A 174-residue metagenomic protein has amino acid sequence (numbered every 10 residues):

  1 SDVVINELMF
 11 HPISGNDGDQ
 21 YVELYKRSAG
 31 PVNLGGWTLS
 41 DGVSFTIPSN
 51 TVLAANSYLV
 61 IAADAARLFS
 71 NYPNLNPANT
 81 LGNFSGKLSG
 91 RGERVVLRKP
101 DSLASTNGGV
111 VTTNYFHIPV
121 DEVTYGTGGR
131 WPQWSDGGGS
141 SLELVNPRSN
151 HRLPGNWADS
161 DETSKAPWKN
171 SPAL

Functional and structural regions predicted by a protein language model:
S1-T163, K169-L174: Activation on beta-sandwich/Ig-like modules and their edge loops
